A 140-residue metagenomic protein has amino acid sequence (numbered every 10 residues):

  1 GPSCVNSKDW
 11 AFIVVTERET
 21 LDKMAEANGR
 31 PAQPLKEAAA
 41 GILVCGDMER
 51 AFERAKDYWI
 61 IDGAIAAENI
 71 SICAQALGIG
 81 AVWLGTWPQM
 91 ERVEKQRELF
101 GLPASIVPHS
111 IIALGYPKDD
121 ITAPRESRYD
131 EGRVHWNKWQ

Functional and structural regions predicted by a protein language model:
G1-Q140: Acidic, surface-exposed loops and disordered segments
